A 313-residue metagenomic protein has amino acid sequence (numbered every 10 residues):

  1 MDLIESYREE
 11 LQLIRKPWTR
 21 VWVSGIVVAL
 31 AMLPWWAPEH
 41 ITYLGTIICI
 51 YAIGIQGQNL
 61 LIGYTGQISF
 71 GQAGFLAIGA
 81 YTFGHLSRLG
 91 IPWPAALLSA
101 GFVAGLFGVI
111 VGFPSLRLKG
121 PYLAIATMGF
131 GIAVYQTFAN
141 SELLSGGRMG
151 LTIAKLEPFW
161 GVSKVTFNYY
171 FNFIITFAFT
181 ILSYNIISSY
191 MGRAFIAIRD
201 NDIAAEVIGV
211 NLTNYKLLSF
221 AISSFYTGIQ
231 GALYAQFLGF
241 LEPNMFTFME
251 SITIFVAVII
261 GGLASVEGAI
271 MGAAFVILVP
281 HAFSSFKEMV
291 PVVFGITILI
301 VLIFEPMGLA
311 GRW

Functional and structural regions predicted by a protein language model:
M1-W313: Transmembrane alpha-helices and adjacent helix-loop boundaries
